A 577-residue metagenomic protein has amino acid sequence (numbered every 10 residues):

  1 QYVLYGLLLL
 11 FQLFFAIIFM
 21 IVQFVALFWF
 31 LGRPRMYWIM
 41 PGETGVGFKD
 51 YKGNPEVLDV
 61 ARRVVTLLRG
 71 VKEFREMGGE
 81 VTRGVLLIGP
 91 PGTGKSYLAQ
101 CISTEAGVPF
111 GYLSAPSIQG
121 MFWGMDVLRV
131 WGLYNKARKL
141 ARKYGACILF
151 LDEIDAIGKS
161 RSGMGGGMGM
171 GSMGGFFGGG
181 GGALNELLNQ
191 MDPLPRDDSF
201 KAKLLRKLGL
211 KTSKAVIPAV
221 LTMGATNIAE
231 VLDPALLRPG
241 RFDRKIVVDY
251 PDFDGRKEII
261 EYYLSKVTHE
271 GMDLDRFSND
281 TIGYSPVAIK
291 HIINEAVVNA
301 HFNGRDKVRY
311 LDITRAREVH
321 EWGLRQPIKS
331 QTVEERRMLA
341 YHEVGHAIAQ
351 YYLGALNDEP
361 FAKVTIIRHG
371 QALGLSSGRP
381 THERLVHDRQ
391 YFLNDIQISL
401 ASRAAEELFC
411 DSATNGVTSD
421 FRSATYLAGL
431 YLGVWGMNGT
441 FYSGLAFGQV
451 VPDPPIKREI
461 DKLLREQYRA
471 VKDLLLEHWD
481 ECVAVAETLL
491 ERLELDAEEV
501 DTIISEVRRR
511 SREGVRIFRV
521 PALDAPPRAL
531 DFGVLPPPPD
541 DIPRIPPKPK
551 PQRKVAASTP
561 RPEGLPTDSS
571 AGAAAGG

Functional and structural regions predicted by a protein language model:
Q1-D59, T425: AAA+ P-loop ATPase mechanoenzymes
L4, R336-E343, A347-G577: Soluble catalytic regions of large protease machineries
W29-G32, E73, R196-F200, T268-H269 (+3 more regions): Proline-centered turn/helix-capping motifs that create local helix->coil transitions or kinks
R33-P41, T104-Y112, D155, R315-R325 (+2 more regions): Flexible hinge/switch segments at interdomain interfaces of large molecular machines
R35-S278: Walker A/P-loop NTP-binding motif of AAA+ ATPase domains
R62-R69, D155, L188, E261 (+8 more regions): Amphipathic, well-packed alpha-helical segments that form the structural scaffold of globular domains
P234-A235, V248-T314, G323, P327 (+2 more regions): Conserved C-terminal "switch" segment of AAA+ ATPases
P327-L339: Short pre-active-site segment immediately N-terminal to the catalytic Zn-binding motif
